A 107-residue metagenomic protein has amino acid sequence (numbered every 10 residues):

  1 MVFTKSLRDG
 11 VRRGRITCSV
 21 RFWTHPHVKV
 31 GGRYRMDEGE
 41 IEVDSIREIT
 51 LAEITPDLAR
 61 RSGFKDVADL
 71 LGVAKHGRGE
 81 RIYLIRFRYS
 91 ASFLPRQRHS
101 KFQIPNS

Functional and structural regions predicted by a protein language model:
M1-S107: Mixed-charge, low-complexity intrinsically disordered regions
